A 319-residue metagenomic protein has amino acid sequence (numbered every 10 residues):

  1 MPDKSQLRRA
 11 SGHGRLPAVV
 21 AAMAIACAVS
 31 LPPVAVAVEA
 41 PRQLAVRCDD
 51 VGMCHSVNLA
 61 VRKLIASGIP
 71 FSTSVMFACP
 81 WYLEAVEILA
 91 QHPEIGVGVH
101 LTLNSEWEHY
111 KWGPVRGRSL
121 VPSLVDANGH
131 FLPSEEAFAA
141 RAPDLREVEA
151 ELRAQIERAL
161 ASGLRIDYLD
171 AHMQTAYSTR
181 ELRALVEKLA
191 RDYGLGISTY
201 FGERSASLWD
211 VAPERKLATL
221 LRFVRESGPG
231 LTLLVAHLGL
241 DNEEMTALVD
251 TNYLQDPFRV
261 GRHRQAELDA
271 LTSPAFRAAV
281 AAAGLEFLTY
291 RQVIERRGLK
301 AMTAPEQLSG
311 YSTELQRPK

Functional and structural regions predicted by a protein language model:
M1-H13: N-terminal secretory signal peptides that target proteins for export/translocation
P17-P32: Bacterial N-terminal signal peptides
V38-R62: Boundary/entry segment of secreted carbohydrate-active catalytic domains
Q43-A45, P70-S74, E94-G98, I166-D170 (+2 more regions): Structural preference for beta-strand elements that scaffold enzyme active sites
V61-S67, E84-G96, P114-D126, A161: Acidic (Asp/Glu)-rich catalytic clusters
K111-A139, A247-R259: Active-site gating loops and adjacent loop-to-helix segments of metal-dependent hydrolytic enzymes
A142-S227: Catalytic domains of cell-wall/extracellular-matrix polysaccharide-remodeling enzymes, centered on de-N-acetylation
I197-Y200, Y253-R317: C-terminal domain-boundary segment and adjacent tail
